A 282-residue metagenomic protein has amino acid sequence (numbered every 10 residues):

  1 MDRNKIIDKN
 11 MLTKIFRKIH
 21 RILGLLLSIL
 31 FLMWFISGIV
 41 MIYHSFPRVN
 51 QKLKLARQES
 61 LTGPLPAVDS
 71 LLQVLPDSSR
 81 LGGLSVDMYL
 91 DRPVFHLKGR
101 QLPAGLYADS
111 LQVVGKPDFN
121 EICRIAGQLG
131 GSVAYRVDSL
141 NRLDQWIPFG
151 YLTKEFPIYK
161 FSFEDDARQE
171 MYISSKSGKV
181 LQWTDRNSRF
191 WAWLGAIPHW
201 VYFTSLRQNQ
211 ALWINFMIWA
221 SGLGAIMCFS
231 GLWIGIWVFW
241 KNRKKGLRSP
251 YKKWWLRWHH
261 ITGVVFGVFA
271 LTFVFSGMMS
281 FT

Functional and structural regions predicted by a protein language model:
D2-T282: Conserved histidines in hydrophobic membrane contexts and catalytic metal-binding motifs
